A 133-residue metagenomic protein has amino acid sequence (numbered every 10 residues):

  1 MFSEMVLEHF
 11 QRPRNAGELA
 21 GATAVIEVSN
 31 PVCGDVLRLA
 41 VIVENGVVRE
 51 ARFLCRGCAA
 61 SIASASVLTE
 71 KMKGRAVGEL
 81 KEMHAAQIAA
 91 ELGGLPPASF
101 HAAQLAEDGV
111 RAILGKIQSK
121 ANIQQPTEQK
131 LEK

Functional and structural regions predicted by a protein language model:
F2-G21, V25-I26, V36, R49 (+1 more regions): C-terminal binding/interaction regions
A24-S29, L54: Short, solvent-exposed loop/turn elements at beta->coil junctions and helix N-caps that rim active or binding pockets
N30, D35-N45: Short beta-strand elements
C33, C55-S64, A102: Short, thiol/selenol-centered motifs that function as redox-active sites or metal-ligating centers
I42-E44, L54, K73: Solvent-exposed residues in well-ordered beta-strands and their adjoining turns, especially edge/terminal strands
V47-R52, I62: Short small-residue beta-strand/loop micro-motif enriched in glycine and branched aliphatics
A60, S64-R75: Alpha-helical support elements that line or immediately flank enzyme active sites and cofactor-binding pockets
